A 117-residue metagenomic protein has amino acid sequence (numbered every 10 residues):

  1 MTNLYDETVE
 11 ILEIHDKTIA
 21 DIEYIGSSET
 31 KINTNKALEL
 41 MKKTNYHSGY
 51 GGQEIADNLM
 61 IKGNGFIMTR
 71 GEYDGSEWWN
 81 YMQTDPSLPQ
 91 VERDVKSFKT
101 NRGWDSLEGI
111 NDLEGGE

Functional and structural regions predicted by a protein language model:
M1-E117: Acidic interaction surfaces
